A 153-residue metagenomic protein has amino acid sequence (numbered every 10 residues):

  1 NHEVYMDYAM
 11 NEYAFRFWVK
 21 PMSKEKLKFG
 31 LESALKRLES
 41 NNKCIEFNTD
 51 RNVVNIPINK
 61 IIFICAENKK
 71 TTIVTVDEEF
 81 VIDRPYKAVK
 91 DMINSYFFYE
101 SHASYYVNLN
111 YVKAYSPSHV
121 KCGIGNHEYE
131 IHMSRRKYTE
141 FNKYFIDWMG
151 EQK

Functional and structural regions predicted by a protein language model:
N1-N41: CheY-like receiver
K24-K153: Basic, polyanion-interacting recognition surfaces, primarily in bacterial LytTR/OmpR-type DNA-binding effector domains
